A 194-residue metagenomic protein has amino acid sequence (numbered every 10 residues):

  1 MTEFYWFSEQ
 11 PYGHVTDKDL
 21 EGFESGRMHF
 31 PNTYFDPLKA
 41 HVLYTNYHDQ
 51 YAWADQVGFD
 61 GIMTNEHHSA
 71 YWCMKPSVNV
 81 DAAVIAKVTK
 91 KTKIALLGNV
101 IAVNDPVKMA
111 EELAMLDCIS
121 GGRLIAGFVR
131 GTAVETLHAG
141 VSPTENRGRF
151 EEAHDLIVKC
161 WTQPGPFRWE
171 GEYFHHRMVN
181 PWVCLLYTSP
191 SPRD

Functional and structural regions predicted by a protein language model:
M1-V88: N-terminal beta1-alpha1-beta2 module of alpha/beta enzyme domains
T2-A40, V103-E172: Flexible, glycine-rich active-site loops centered on histidine and acidic residues that chelate a metal or position
F4-W6, I62-T64, I94-L96, L124-F128 (+1 more regions): Hydrophobic faces of well-ordered beta-strands that scaffold small-molecule active sites in alpha/beta enzyme cores
P76-V80, V107-E111, Y187: Generic recognition of short, well-ordered alpha-helical segments
V84-K90, D117-G121: Acidic (Asp/Glu)-rich catalytic clusters
L96-N104: Active-site nucleophile and cofactor-binding loops and adjacent substrate-binding regions of central metabolic enzymes
H175-P181: Active-site glycine-rich loop that binds ribose-phosphate moieties when present
Y187-D194: Conserved small/polar residues in nucleotide/adenosyl-binding loops
